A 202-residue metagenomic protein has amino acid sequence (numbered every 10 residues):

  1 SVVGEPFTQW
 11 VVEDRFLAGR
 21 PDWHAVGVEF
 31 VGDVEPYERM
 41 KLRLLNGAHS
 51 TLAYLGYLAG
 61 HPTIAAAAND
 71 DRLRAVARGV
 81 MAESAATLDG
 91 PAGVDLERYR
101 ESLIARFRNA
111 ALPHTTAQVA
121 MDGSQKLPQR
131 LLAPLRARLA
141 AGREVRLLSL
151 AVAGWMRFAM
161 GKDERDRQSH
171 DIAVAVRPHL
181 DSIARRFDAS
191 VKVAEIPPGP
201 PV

Functional and structural regions predicted by a protein language model:
S1-V202: Substrate/ligand-engaging "lid" and interaction regions
